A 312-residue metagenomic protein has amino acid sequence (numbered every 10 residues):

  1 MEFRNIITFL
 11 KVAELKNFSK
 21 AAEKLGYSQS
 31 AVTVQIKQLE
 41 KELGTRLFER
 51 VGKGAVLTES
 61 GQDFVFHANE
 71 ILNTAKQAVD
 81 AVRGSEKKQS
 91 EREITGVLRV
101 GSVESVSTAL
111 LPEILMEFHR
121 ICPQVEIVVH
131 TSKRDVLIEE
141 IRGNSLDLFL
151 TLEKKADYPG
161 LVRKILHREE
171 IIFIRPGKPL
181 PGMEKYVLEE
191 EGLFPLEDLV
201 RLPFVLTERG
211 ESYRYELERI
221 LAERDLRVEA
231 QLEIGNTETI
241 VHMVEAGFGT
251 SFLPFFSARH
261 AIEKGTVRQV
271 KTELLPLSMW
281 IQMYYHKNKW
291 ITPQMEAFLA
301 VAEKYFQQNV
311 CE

Functional and structural regions predicted by a protein language model:
L10-S28: Short helix-boundary/capping micro-motifs
E40-E59: A short LG(V/I)-centered, amphipathic sequence patch enriched for acidic residue(s) preceding the LG motif
E42-L43, F64-E91: Alpha-helical linker/hinge and terminal dimerization helices associated with HTH transcriptional regulators
T95-D157, I234: Central regulatory/effector-binding core of bacterial HTH transcription factors
L110, R268-E312: A late-sequence structural motif
I121, S132-L202, L277: Acidic, Gly/Pro-rich loop/turn segments at junctions of secondary structure
Y158-K164, R168-E169, E238-K287: Beta-alpha-beta core module
G182-L196, L202-R224, I291-P293, L299 (+1 more regions): Secondary-structure junction motif
